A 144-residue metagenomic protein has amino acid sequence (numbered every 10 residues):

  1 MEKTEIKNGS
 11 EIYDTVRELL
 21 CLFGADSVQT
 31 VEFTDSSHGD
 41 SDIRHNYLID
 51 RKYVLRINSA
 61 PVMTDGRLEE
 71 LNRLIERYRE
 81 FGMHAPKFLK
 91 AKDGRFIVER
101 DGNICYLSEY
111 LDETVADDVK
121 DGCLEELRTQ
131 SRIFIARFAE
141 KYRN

Functional and structural regions predicted by a protein language model:
M1-K92: Conserved NTP-binding catalytic cores of kinases and kinase-like/nucleotidyltransferase enzymes across multiple kinase
R51-R143: ATP-binding pocket architecture of kinase catalytic cores
